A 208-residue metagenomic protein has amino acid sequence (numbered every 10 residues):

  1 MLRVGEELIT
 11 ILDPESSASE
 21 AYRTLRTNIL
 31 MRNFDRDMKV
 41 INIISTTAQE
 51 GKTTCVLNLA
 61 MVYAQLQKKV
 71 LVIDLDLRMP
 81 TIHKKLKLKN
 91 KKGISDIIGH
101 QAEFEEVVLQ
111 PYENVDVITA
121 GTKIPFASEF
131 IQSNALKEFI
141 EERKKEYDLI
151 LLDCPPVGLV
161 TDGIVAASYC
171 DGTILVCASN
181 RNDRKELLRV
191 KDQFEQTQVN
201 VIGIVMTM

Functional and structural regions predicted by a protein language model:
M1-Q49, T54, R184-M208: Short boundary/hinge segments that flank catalytic cores
L2-R23, T27, F34, T46-T47 (+1 more regions): P-loop/Walker-type NTP enzyme "switch/lid" segment
N28-R32, L66, H100-Q101, E146 (+2 more regions): Conserved, well-folded catalytic cores of nucleic-acid-processing and energy-transducing macromolecular machines
K39-N42, Q67-L71: Residues that mark the start of a beta-strand
C55, L59: Hydrophobic positions on the alpha1 helix immediately C-terminal to the Walker A/P-loop
Y63: Aromatic pocket-lining residues of Rossmann-like dinucleotide-binding sites
S128-M208: Conserved catalytic-core segment of NTP-binding enzymes
